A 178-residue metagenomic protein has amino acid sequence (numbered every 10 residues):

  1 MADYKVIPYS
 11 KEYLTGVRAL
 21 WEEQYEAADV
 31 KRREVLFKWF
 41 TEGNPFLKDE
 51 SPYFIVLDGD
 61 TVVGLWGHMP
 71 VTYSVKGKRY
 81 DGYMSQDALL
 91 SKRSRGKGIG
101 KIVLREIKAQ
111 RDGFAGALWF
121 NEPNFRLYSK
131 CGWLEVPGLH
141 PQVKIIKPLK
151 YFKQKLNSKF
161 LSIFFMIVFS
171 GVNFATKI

Functional and structural regions predicted by a protein language model:
M1-L57, V62, M84, Q154-I178: Short amphipathic alpha-helix that is part of the acyltransferase structural core
L65: Short glycine-/small-residue motifs
Y73, L134-S158: Conserved catalytic-core motifs of GNAT/GCN5-like acyltransferases
K78-K92: Conserved acetyl-CoA binding element of GNAT-fold acetyltransferases
L90, R95-A109: Conserved acetyl-CoA-binding loop-helix of GNAT-fold acetyltransferases
Q110-N121, W133-L134, L139: Conserved GNAT acetyl-CoA-binding A-motif
R126-Y128: Conserved active-site tyrosine of GNAT-family acetyltransferases
